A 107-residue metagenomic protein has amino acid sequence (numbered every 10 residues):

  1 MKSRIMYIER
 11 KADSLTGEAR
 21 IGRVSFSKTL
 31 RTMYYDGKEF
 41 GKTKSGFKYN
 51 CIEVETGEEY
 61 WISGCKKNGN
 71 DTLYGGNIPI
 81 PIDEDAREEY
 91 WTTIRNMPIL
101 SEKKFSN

Functional and structural regions predicted by a protein language model:
M1-R23, K38-N107: Mixed-charge, low-complexity intrinsically disordered regions
K28-Y35: Short, conserved beta-turn/loop elements at beta-strand boundaries and strand-helix junctions
